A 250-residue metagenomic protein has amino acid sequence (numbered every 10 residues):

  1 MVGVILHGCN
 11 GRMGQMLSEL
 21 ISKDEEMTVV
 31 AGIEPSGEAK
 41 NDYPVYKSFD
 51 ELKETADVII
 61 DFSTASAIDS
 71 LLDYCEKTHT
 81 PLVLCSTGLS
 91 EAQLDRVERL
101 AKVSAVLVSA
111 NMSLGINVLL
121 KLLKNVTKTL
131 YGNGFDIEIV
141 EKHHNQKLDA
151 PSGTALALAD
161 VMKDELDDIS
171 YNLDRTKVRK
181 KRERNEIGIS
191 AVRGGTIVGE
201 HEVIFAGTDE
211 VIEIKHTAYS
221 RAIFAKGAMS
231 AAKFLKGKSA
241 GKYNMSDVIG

Functional and structural regions predicted by a protein language model:
G3, H7, R12-D50, A56 (+1 more regions): C-terminal substrate-binding/catalytic lobe of Rossmann-fold NAD(P)-dependent oxidoreductases
V29, V45, L82-V83, V106-V108: Hydrophobic beta-strand scaffold residues
I59-I60: N-terminal Rossmann-like NAD(P) cofactor-binding module of classical short-chain dehydrogenase/reductase
S63-T64, T87, A191-R193: Short glycine-/small-residue-rich Rossmann-like dinucleotide-binding loops
D73, K77, S86-V106: Rossmann-fold NAD(P)-binding glycine/threonine-rich loop
P81, R96-S113, L130-D136: Rossmann-fold dehydrogenase core element
V118-G134, A150: Rossmann-like NAD(P)H-binding beta-loop-alpha module
